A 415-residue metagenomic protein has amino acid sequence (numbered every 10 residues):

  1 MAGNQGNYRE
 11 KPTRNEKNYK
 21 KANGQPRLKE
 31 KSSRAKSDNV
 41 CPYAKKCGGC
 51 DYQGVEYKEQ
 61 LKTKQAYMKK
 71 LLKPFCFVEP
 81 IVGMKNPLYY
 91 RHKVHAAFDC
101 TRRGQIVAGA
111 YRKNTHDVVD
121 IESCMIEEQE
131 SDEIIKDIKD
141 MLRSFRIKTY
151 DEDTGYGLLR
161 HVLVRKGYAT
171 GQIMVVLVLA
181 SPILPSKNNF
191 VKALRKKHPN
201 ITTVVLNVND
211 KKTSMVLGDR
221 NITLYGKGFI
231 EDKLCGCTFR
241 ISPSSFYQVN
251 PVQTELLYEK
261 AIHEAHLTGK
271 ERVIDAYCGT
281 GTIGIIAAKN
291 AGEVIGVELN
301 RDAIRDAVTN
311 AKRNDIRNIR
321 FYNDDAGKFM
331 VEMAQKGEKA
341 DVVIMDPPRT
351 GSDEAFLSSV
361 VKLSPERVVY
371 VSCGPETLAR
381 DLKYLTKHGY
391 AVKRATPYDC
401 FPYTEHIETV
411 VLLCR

Functional and structural regions predicted by a protein language model:
A2-K31, S186-N188, K192-R415: Rossmann-like S-adenosyl-L-methionine
A35-N39, G48-T149, A169, L184: Extended interfacial segments that mediate partner engagement and assembly in macromolecular machines
P80-P87, E152-D153, H161, R165 (+1 more regions): Short, solvent-exposed loop/turn elements at beta->coil junctions and helix N-caps that rim active or binding pockets
H92, G171-I173, K270-E271: Nucleotide donor/acceptor-binding cores
D99, V164, G171-A180, T238-S242 (+1 more regions): Short, aliphatic-rich beta-strand segments
G109-R112, V176-V178, A307: Short, acidic/hydrophobic/Gly-rich beta-strand patch recurrent on exposed beta strands that often constitutes part
D120-E122, I126, S131, I135 (+3 more regions): Accessory substrate-recognition/RNA-binding modules or partner subunits associated with SAM-dependent
T149-Y156, V273: Short helix/loop segment immediately N-terminal to the Walker
